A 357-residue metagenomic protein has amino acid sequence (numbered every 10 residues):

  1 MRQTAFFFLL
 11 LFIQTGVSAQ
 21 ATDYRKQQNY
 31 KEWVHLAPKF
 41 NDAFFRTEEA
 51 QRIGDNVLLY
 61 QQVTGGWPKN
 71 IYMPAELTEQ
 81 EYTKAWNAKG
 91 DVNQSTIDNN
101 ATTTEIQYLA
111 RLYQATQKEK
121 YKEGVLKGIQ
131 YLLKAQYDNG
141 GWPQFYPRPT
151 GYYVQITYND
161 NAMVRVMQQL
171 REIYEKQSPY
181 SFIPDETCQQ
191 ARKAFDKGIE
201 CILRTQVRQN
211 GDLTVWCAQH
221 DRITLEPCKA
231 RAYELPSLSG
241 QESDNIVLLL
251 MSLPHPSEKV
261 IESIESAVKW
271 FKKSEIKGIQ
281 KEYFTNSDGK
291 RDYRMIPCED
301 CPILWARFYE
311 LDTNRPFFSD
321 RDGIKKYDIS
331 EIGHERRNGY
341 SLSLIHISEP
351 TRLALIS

Functional and structural regions predicted by a protein language model:
M1-A21: Bacterial Sec-dependent N-terminal signal peptides
Q20-Q28, P38-R46, W86-A101, T150-M163 (+2 more regions): Solvent-exposed loop and edge beta-strand segments that line ligand/cofactor-binding and catalytic clefts
Q20-V92, Q209, Y340-L344, S348: Low-complexity, Ser/Thr/Pro/Gly-enriched N-terminal "stalk/linker" regions
E32-F45, I53, L58-L59, T103-K118 (+2 more regions): Well-ordered alpha-helical scaffold segments within catalytic/enzyme domains
I53-G65, G124-G141, R192-G211, S263-Q280: Long, well-ordered core segments of solenoidal/helical folds
W67, R208, D212, K269-S348: CBM-like carbohydrate-recognition segments
K122, L126-I129, L133, T150-Q206 (+1 more regions): Eukaryote-skewed repeat-based solenoidal scaffolds used as protein-protein interaction platforms, primarily
I345-S357: Single conserved hydrophobic/aromatic residue that forms the stacking wall/gate of nucleotide- or nucleobase-binding
